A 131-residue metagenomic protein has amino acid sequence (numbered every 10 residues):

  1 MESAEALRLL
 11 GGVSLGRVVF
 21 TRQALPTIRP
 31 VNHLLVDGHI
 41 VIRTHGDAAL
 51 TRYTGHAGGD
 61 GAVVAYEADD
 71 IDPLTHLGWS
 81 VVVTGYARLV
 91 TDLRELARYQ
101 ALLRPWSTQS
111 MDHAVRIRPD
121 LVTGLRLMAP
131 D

Functional and structural regions predicted by a protein language model:
M1-R17: Short, basic/aromatic recognition patches
L9, Y53, Y99-L102: Residues that form generic nucleotide/phosphate-binding pockets
V13-G16, P30, D37, D60-V64 (+2 more regions): Short, surface-exposed beta-edge/turn micro-motifs
V13-G46: Short beta-strand segments
I28, V41-R43, L50-R52, T75 (+1 more regions): Short acidic/glycine-rich loop or secondary-structure boundary segments that cap or lie
N32, H56, P105-S107: Short secondary-structure boundary/capping segments
L35-A57, G61-V64: Compact nucleic-acid interaction/catalytic patches
V64-D131: Charged, gly/pro-rich active-site loop segments
